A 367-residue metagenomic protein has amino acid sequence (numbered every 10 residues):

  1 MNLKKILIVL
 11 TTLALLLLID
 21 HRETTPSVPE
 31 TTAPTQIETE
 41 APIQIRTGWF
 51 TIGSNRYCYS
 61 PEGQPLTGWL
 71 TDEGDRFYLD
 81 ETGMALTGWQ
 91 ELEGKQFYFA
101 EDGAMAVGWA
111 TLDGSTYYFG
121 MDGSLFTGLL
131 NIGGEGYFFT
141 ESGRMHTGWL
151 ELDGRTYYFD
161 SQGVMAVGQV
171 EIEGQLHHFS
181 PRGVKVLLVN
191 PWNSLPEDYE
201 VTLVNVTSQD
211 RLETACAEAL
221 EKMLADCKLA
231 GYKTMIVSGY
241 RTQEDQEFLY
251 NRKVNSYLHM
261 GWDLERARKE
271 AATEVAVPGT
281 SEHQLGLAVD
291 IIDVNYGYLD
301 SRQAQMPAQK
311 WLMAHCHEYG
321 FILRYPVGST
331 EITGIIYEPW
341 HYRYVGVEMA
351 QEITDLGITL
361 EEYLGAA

Functional and structural regions predicted by a protein language model:
N2-K185, E218: Extracellular adhesion/carbohydrate-binding repeat motifs centered on closely spaced tryptophans
V28, G168-A367: Extracytoplasmic cell-surface/polysaccharide-interacting catalytic and binding patches
